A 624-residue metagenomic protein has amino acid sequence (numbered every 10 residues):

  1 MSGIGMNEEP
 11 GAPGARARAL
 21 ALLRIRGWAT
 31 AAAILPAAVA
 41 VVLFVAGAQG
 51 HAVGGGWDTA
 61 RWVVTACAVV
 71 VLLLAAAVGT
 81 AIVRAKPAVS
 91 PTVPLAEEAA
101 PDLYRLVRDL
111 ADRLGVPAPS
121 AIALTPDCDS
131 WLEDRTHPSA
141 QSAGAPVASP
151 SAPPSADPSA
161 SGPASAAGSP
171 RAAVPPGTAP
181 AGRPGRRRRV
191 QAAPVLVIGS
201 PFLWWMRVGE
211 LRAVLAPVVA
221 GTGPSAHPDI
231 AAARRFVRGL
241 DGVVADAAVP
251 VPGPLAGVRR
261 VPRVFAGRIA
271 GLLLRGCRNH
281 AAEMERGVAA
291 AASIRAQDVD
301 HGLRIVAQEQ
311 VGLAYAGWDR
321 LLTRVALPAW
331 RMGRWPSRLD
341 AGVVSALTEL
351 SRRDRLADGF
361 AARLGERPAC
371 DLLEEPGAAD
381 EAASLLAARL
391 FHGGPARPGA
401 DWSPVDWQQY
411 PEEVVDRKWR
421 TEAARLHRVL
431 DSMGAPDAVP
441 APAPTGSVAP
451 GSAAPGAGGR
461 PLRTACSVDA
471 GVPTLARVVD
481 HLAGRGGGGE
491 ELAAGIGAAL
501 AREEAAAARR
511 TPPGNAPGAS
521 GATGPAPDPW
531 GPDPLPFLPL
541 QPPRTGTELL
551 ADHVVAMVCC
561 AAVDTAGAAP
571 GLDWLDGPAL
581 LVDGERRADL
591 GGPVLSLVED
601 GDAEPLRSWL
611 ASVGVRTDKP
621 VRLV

Functional and structural regions predicted by a protein language model:
M1-R24: Cytosolic juxtamembrane N-terminal segments of multi-pass membrane proteins
S2, R84-A231, R235: Peri-catalytic and regulatory segments of divalent metal-dependent proteins
S2, V258-L274, R278-A282, A290-V624: Cytosolic-facing loops and C-terminal tails of multi-pass membrane proteins
R24-G50: Canonical alpha-helical transmembrane segments of integral membrane proteins
F44-V71, R260: Hydrophobic alpha-helical transmembrane segments
A60-T92, R108, D112-R113: Transmembrane alpha-helices and immediately adjacent membrane-cytoplasm interface residues in multi-pass integral
L110-A111, A216, A220-P224, G239-A245 (+1 more regions): An active-site-proximal "capping" alpha-helix that borders the catalytic cofactor pocket
A226-H227, R234-R263, S293: Post-HExxH zinc-binding segment in Zn-dependent metallohydrolases
